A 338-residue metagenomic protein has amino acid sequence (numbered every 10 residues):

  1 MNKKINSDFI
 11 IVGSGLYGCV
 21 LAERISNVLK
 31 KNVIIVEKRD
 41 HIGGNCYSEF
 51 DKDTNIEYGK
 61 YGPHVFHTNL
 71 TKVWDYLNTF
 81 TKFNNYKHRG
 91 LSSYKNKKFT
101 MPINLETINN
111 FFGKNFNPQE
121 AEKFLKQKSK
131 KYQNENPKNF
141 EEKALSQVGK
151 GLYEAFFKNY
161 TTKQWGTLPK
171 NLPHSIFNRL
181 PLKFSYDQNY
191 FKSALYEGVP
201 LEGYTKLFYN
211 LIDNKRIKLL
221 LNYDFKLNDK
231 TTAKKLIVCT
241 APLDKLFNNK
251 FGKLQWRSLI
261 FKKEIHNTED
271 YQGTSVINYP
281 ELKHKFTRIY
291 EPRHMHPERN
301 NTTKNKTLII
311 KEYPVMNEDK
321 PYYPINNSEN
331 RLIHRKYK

Functional and structural regions predicted by a protein language model:
K3-Y17, I34: Beta1/beta-strand and adjacent pyrophosphate-binding region of the FAD-binding site in flavoprotein oxidoreductases
Y17-G18, I42: Hydrophobic/small residue at the entry helix of a nucleotide-binding pocket
E23-K52: Glycine-rich FAD pyrophosphate-binding loop
V28, Y223-Y337: Mid-domain catalytic core of redox enzymes that form a hydrophobic substrate pocket/lid adjacent to a catalytic redox
N32, E57, K82, R216-K218: Conserved beta-strand segments of alpha/beta enzyme cores
F50-K60, Q188-K192: Short glycine/proline- and charge-enriched loop/turn segments that cap or connect secondary-structure elements
T54-K130: Dinucleotide-binding Rossmann-like beta1-alpha1 core, especially the glycine-rich loop that anchors the ADP
K95-L236, T240, K245-F247: Active-site/ligand-binding neighborhood in enzyme catalytic cores
